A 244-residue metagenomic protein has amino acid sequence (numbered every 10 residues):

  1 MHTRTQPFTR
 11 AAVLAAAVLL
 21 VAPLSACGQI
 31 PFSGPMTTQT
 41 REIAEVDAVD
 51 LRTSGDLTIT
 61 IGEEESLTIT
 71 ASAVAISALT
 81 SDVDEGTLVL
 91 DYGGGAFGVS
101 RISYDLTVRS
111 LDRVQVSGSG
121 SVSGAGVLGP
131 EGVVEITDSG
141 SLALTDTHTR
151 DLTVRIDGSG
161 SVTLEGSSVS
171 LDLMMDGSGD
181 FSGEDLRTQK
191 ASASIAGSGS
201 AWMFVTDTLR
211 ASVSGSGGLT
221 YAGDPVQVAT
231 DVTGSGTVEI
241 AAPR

Functional and structural regions predicted by a protein language model:
H2-L14, L20-E135, D146-R150, R155 (+4 more regions): Acidic (Asp/Glu) and glycine-rich low-complexity loops/linkers that are typically intrinsically disordered
A17-V18, V205: Alpha-helical interaction segments
V162-R244: Short, surface-exposed interaction patches in beta-rich subdomains that mediate adhesion/assembly near membranes
